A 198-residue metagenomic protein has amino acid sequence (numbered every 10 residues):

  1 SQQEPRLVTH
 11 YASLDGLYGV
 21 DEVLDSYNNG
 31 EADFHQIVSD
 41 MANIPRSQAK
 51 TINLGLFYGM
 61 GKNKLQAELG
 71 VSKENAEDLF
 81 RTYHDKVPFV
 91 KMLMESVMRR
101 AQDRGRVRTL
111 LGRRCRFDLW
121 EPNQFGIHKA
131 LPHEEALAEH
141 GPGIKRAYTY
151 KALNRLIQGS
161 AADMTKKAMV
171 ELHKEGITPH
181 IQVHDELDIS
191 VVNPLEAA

Functional and structural regions predicted by a protein language model:
S1-A198: Conserved catalytic core of nucleotide polymerization and phosphodiester-bond processing enzymes
